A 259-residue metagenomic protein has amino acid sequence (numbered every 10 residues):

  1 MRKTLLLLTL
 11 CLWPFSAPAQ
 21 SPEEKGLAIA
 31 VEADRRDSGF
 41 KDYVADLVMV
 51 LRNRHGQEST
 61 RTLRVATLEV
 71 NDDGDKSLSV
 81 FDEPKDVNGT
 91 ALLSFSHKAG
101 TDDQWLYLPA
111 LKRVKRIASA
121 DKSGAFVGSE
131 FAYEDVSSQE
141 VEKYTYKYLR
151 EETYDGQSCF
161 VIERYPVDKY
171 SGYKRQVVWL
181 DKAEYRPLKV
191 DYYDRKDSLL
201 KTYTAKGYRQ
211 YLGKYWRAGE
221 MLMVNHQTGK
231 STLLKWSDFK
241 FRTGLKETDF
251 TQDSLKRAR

Functional and structural regions predicted by a protein language model:
M1-T4: Positively charged n-region of N-terminal signal peptides that target proteins for export
L6-L8: Sec-dependent N-terminal signal peptides
P14-S16: N-terminal signal peptide c-region/cleavage motif recognized by signal peptidases
S21, K25-A110: N-terminal mature ectodomain segment of secretory-pathway/periplasmic proteins
V31, D82, L93-F95, D103-Y107 (+3 more regions): Gly/Pro-enriched, hydrophobic low-complexity segments that function as extracytoplasmic propeptides/linkers
A66-E69, K147-T153, G207-R209: Short amphipathic beta-strand and strand-loop transition segments with alternating hydrophobic
S138-T145, E151: Surface-exposed beta-loop interaction hotspot
A258-R259: Short, solvent-exposed mixed-charge patches
